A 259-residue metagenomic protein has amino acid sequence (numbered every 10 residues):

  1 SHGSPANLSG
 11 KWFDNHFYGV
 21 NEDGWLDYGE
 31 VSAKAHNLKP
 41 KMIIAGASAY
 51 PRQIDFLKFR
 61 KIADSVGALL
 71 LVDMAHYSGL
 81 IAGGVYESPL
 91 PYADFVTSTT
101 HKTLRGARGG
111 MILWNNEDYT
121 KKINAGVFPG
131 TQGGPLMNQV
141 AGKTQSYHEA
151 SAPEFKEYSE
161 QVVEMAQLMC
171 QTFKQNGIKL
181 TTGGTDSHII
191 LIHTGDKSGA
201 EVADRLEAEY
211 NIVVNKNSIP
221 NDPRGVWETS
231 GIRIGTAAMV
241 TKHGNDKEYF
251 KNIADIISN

Functional and structural regions predicted by a protein language model:
S1-G177: Conserved PLP-enzyme active-site core in the AAT-like
G19, K216, T236: Pocket-edge structural micro-motifs
A93, A107-G109, T185-I189, E209-N211 (+2 more regions): Active-site lining segments that contact anionic ligands and/or coordinate catalytic metals
F95, K102, N115-N116, P129 (+7 more regions): Short, well-ordered loop/turn and helix-capping segments at boundaries between secondary-structure elements and domains
L113, L191-G195, G235: Short hydrophobic/aromatic beta-strand micro-patches that form the beta-sheet surface supporting nucleotide- or nucleic
P135-G142, D186, Y249-N252: Catalytic-loop motifs flanking and including active-site residues across diverse enzymes
Y147, F155, S159, V163-D204 (+1 more regions): Conserved small-domain helix->loop->beta segment predominantly found in fold-type I
E164, V226-N259: PLP-dependent enzyme catalytic core of the Aspartate aminotransferase-like
